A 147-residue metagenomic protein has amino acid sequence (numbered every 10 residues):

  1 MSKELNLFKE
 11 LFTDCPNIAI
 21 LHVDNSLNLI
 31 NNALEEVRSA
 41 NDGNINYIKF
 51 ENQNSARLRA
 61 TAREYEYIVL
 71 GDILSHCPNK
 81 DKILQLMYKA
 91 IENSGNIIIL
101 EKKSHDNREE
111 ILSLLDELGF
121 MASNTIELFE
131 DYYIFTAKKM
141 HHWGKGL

Functional and structural regions predicted by a protein language model:
M1-I18, L29-N32: Conserved alpha-helix/loop element of class I SAM-dependent methyltransferases that forms part of the SAM/SAH-binding
N44-A60: Adenosine-cofactor binding site in Rossmann-like domains, unifying the SAM/SAH pocket of S-adenosylmethionine-dependent
A56-V69, G146-L147: A short acidic, Gly/Pro-enriched loop at the edge of an enzyme's catalytic core that lines a small-molecule cofactor
Y65-K80: A short SAM/SAH-binding and catalytic strip from SAM-dependent methyltransferases
D81-N96: A short glycine-rich, Lys/Arg-flanked "PGG" loop and its adjoining helix->strand segment in the class I
H105-G119, Y133: Short alpha-helix
E127-L147: Core SAM-dependent methyltransferase catalytic element
